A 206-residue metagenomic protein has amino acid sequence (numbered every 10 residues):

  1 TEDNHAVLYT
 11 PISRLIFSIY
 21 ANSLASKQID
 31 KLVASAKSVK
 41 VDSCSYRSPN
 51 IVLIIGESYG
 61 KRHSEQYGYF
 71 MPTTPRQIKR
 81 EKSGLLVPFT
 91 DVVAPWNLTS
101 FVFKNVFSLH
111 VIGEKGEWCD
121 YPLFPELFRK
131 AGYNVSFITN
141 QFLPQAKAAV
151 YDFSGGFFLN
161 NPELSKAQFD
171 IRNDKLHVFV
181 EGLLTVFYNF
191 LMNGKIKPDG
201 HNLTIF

Functional and structural regions predicted by a protein language model:
E2-L53, S58-F206: Active-site-proximal alpha/beta segments of enzymes that process anionic O-linked groups
